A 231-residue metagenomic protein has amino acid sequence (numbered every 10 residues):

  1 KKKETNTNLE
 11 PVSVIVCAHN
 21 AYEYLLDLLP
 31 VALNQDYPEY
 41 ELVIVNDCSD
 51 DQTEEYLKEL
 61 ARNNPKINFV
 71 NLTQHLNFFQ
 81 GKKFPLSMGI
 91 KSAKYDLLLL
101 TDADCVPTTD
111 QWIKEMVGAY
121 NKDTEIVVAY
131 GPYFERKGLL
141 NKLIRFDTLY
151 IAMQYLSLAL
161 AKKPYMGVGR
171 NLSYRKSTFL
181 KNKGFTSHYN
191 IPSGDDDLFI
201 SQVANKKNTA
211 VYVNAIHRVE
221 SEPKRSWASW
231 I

Functional and structural regions predicted by a protein language model:
K1-N8, K142-F146, Q154, L158: N-terminal membrane-anchoring/stem segments of glycan-assembly enzymes
K1-P30: N-proximal low-complexity "stem/linker" segments adjacent to membrane-targeting elements
L29-H75: Acidic donor-binding segment of Leloir-type glycosyltransferases
Q52, D102-G118: Acidic donor-binding/catalytic loop of UDP-sugar-dependent glycosyltransferases, especially processive GT2
T73-A93, E115: Glycine-rich, basic loop-to-helix element that forms the pyrophosphate-binding segment of sugar-nucleotide handling
L98: Short aromatic/hydrophobic "clamp" motif used to bind/position activated sugar donors
Y120, I126-Y150, S177-I231: Catalytic donor/gating beta->alpha subdomain of glycosyltransferases that bind UDP-sugars
Y133-F134, Y155-S173, A215-S221: A recurrent flexible, glycine/aromatic-enriched loop bordering the glycosyltransferase active site that acts as
